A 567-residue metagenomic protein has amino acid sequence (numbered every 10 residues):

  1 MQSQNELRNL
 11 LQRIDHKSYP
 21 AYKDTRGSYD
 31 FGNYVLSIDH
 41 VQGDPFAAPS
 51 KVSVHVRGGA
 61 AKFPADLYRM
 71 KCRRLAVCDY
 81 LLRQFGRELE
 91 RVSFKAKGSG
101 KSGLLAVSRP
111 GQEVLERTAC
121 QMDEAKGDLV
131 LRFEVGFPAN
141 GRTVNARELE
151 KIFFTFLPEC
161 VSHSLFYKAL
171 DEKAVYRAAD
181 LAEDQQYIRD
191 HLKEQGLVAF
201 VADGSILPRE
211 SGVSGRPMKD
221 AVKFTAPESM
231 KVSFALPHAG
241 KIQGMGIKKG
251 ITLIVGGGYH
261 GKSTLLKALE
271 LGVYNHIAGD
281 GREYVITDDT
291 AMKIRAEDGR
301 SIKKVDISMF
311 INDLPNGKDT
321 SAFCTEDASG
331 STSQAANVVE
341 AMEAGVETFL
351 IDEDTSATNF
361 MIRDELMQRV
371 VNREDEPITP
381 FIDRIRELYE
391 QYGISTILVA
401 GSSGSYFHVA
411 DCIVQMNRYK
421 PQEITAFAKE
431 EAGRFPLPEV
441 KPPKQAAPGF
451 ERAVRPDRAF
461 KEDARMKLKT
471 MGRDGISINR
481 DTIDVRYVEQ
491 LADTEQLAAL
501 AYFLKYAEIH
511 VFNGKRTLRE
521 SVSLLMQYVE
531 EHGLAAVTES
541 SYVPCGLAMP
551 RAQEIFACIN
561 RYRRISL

Functional and structural regions predicted by a protein language model:
M1-G196, L207, Y562-R563, L567: N-terminal accessory targeting/assembly segments
K193-L197, D203, Y259, L266-E297 (+1 more regions): Carboxylate/His-rich catalytic cores and anion/metal-binding grooves
P208-Q243, A278, I286-A291, R295-I302 (+1 more regions): N-terminal pre-Walker A segment at the start of P-loop NTPase domains
I242-Y274: Glycine-rich phosphate-binding P-loop
R300, F310-S331, R363-I378: Flexible beta-alpha connector loops of hexameric P-loop NTPases
A341-I385, Y389, S402-H408, C412-K429: Conserved P-loop NTPase nucleotide-binding/switch module
C412-L497: Conserved P-loop NTPase
D484-L567: Terminal-proximal interaction/regulatory segments of ATP-powered molecular machines
